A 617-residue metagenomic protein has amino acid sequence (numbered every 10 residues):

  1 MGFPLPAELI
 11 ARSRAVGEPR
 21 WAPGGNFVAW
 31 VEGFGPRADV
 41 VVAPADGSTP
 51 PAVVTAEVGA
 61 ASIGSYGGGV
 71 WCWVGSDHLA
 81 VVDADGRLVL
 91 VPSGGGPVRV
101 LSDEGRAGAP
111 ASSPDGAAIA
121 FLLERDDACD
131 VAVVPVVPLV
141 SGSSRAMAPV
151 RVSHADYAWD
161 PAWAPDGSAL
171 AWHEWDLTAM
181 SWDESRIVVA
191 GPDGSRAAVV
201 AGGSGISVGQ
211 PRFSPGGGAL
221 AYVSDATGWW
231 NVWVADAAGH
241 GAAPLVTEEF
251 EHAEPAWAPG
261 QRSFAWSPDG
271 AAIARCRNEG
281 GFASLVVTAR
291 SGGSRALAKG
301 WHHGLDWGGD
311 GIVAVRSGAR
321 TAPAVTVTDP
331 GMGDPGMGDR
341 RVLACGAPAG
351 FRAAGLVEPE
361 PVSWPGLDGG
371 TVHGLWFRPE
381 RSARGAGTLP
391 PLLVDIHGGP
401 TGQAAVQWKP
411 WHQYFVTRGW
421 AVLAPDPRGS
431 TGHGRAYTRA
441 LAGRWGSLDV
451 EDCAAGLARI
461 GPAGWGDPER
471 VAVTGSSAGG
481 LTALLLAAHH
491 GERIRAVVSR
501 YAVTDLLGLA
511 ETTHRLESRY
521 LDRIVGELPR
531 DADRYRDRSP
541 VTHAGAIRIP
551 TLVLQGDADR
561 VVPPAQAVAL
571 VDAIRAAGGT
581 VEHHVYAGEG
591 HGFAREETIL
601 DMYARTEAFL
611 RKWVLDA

Functional and structural regions predicted by a protein language model:
P4-V41, G69-V70: Beta-strand-rich domains and repeat architectures in extracellular enzymes and scaffolds, especially beta-propellers
L5-I10, A52-V54, V58-A61, P97-S102 (+5 more regions): A short beta-strand motif characteristic of beta-propeller blades
G17-R20, A38-D39, G108, L122-L123 (+8 more regions): Non-catalytic accessory segments flanking enzyme active sites
P19-F27, W71-D77, P110-A118, P161-A169 (+3 more regions): Blade-terminus and WD-like Trp-Asp/Gly-His loop motifs, strongest in beta-propeller folds
V31-V41, G59-S65, A80-V89, S102-A107 (+10 more regions): A flexible loop/linker signature enriched in serine peptidases of the S9 family
P50-S76: Blade-loop segments of beta-propeller domains
G346, G350-E469, S476, L509-R515: Cap/lid segment of the alpha/beta-hydrolase catalytic domain
P427-A617: Active-site-proximal cap/loop segments of hydrolase catalytic domains
